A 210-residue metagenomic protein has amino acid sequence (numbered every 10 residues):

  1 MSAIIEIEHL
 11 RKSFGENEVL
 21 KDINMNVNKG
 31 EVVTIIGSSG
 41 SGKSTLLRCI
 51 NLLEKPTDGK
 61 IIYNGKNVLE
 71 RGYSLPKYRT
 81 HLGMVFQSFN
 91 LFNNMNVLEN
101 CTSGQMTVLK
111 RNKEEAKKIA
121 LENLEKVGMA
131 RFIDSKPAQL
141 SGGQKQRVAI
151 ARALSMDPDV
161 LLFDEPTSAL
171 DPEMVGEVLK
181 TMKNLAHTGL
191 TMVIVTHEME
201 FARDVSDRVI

Functional and structural regions predicted by a protein language model:
A3-I210: ABC family nucleotide-binding domain
